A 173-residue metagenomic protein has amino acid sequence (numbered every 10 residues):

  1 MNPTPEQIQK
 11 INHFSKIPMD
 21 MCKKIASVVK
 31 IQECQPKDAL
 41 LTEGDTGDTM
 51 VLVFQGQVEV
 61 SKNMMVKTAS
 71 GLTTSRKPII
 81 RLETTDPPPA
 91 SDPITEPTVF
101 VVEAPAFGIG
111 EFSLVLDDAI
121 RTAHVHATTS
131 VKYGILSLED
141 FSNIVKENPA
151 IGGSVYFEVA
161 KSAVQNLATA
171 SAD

Functional and structural regions predicted by a protein language model:
M1-P36: Cyclic nucleotide-binding regulatory module and flanking cytosolic helices
Q7-K10, S75-V155: Cyclic-nucleotide recognition modules
L40-D45: Short phosphate-coordinating micro-motif centered on Lys-Gly-acidic
G47-T49, P97: Short loop/turn microsegments at loop-to-beta-strand junctions
V51-Q57: Short, conserved beta-strand element in jelly-roll/cupin
S61-S70: Cytochrome P450 core scaffold surrounding the K-helix E-X-X-R motif and the conserved "meander" helix-loop region
H126-T128, A150-D173: Polybasic "coupling" helices that flank or enter modular domains
